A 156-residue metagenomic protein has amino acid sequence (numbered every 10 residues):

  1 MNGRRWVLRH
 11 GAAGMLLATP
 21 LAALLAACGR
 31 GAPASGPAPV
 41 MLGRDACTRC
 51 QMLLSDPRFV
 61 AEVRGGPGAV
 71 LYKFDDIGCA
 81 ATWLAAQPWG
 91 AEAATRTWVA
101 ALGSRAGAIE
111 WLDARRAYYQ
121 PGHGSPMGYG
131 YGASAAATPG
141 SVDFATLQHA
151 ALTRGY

Functional and structural regions predicted by a protein language model:
W6-C28: N-terminal export signals
G29-T48, R105, Q120-G122, G128 (+1 more regions): ADP-ribose/NAD+-binding catalytic cleft of ART/PARP-like enzymes
G31-G90: N-terminal secretory signal peptides
G43-A46, D113-R115, A151: Aromatic-rich, lipid-facing transmembrane alpha helices and their immediate juxtamembrane interface loops in integral
T82, G107-I109, G128: Short, solvent-exposed loop/turn elements at domain surfaces
G90-G122: Charge-dense polyanion-binding interfaces
M127-Y156: C-terminal partner/receptor-binding element of secreted or periplasmic proteins
